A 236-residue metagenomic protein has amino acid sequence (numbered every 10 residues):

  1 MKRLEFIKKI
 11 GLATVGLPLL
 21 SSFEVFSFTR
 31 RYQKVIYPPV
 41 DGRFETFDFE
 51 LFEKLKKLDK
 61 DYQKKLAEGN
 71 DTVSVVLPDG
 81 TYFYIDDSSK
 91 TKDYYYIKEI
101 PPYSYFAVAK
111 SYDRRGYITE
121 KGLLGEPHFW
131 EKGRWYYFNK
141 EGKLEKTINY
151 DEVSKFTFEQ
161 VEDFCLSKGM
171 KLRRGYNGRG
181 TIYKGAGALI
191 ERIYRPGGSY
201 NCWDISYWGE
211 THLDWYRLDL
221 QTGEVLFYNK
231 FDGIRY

Functional and structural regions predicted by a protein language model:
M1, S21-Y32: C-terminal segment of N-terminal export signals and the immediately downstream linker at the start of the mature
M1-I7: Twin-arginine (Tat) signal peptide motif
I7-V25: N-terminal export signals
S27-Y236: Glycine/tyrosine- and acidic-biased, solvent-exposed loop/turn segments at the edges of beta-strands
